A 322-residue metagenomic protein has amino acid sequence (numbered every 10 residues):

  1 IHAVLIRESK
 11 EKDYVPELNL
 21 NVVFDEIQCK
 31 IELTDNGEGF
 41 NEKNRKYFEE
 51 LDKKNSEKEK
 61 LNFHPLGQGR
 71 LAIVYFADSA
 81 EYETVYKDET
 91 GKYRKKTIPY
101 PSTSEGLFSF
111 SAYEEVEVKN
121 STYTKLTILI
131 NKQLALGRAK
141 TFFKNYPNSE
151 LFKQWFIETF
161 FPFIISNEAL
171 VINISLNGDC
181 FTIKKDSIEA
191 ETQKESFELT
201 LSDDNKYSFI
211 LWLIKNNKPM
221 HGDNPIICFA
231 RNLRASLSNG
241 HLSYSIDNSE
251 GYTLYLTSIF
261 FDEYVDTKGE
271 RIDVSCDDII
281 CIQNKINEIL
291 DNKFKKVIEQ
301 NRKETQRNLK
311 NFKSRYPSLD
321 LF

Functional and structural regions predicted by a protein language model:
I1-L18, L71-V74: Conserved ATP-binding N-box helix of the HATPase_c
N21, I27-E32: Short, highly conserved beta-strand within the GHKL-type HATPase_c fold
D35: Acidic ATP/Mg2+-coordinating residue in the GHKL
G39-K46: Short helix N-cap motif at coil->helix boundaries in the Bergerat
N44, Y100-S104, C180-K218: A broadly used, surface-exposed interaction patch
Y47-D52: Mobile ATP-lid/nucleotide-binding loop of the nucleotide-binding subdomain
E59-T182: GHKL-type ATPase core
S208-F322: GHKL/Bergerat-fold ATPase module
